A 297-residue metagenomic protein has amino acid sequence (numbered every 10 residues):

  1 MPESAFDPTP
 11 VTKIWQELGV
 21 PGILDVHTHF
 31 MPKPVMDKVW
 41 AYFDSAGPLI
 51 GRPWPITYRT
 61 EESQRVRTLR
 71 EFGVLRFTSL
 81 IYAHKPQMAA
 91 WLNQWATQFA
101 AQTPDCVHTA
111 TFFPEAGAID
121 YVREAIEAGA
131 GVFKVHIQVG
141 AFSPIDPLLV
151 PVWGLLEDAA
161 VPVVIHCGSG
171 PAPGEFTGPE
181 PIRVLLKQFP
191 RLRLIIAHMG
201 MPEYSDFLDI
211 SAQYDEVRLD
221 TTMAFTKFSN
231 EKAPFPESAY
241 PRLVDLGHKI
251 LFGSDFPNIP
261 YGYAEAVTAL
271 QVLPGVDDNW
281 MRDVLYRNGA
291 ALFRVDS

Functional and structural regions predicted by a protein language model:
M1-V26, K33-R76, L246-L251, P260-S297: Mid-to-C-terminal alpha-helical segments outside catalytic/metal-binding sites
P2-D7, G131-V132, F142-L251: Catalytic pocket-lining loop regions of alpha/beta-barrel enzymes, especially the amidohydrolase/enolase/GH5 lineages
I23-V26, T78-L80, T109-A110, K134 (+3 more regions): Active-site neighborhood of phospho(di)ester-bond hydrolases with catalytic His/Asp-centered motifs
H27, A96, A125, F133 (+6 more regions): Conserved, mostly hydrophobic/aromatic
H29-P34, H84-Q87, E115-A118, G140 (+4 more regions): Active-site environment of divalent metal-dependent phosphoester hydrolases
R59-L69, W91, P114-A125: Short, acidic/polar
L69, G73-M88, W95-F113, K134: Short, well-structured secondary-structure segments
M88-Q94, G117-D120, F142-V152: Active-site-adjacent beta->alpha loops and helix N-cap segments on the catalytic face of soluble alpha/beta enzymes
